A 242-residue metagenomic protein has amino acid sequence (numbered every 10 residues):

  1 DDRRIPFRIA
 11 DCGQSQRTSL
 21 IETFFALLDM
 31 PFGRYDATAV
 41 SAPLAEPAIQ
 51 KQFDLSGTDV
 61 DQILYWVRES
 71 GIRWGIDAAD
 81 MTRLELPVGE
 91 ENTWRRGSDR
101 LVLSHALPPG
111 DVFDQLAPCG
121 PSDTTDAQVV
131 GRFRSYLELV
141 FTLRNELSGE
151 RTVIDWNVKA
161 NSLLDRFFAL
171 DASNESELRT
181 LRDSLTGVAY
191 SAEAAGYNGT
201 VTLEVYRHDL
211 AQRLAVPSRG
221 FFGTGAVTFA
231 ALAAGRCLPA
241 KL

Functional and structural regions predicted by a protein language model:
D1-L242: Polyanion-engaging groove/track-forming segments
